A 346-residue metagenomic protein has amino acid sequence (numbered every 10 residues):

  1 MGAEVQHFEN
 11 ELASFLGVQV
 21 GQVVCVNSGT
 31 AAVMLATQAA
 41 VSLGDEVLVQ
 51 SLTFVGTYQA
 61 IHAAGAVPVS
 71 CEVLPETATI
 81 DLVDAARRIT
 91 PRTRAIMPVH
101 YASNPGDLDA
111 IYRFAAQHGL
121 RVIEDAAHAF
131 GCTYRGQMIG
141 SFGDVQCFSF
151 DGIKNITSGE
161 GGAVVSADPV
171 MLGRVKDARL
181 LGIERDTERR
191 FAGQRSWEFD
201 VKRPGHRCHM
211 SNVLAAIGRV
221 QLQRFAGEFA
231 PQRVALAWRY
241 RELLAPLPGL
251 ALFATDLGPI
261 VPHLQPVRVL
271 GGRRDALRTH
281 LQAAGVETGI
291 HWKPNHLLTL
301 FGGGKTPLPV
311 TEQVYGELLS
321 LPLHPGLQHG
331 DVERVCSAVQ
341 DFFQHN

Functional and structural regions predicted by a protein language model:
M1-E46, A60-A63, S70-E72, Q137: Phosphate-binding glycine-rich loop
A3-E11, G17-G21, V83, A95-V99 (+4 more regions): PLP-dependent aminotransferase class I/II
V24, L48, V69, V122-I123 (+3 more regions): Structural detector of well-ordered beta-strand residues that form the stable sheet scaffold of enzyme domains
A39-A126, T133: PLP-dependent aminotransferase-like
V47, I96, Q146, G162-V164 (+1 more regions): Well-ordered beta-strand positions enriched in small/hydrophobic/aromatic, beta-favoring residues
L52, A66, V73, A127-H128 (+4 more regions): Histidine-centered beta-alpha loop that forms part of the nucleotide-sugar donor binding/catalytic region in diverse
E124-S158, W197-K202: Conserved active-site segment immediately N-terminal to the catalytic lysine that forms the internal aldimine
S141-R185: Active-site PLP attachment segment
